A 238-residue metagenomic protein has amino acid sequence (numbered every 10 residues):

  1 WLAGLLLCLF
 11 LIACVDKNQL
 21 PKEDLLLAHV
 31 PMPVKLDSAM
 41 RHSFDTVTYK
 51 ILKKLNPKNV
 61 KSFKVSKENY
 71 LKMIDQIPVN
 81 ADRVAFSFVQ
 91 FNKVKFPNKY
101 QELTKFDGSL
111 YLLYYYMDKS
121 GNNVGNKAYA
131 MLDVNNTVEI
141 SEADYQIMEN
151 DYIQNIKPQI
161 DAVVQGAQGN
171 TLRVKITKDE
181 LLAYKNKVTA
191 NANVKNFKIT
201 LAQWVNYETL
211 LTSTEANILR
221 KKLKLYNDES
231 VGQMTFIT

Functional and structural regions predicted by a protein language model:
W1-L2, Q19: Residue-level detector of intrinsically disordered/flexible regions characterized by low predicted structural confidence
A3-I12: Bacterial N-terminal signal peptides
C14-T238: Propeptides and adjacent flexible N-terminal/non-core segments of secreted, proteolytically processed extracellular
